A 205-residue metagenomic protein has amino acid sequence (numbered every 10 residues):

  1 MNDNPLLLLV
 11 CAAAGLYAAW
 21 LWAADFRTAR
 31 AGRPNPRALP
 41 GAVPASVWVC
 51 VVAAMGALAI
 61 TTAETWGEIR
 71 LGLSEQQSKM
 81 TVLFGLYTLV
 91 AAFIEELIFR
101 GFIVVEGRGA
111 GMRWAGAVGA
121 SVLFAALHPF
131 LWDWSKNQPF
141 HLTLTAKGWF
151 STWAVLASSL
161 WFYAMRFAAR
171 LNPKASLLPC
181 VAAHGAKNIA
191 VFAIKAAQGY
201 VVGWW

Functional and structural regions predicted by a protein language model:
M1-Y17: Hydrophobic transmembrane alpha-helical segments in integral membrane proteins
P5, W20-F93, L97, V104-A110 (+2 more regions): Juxtamembrane helix-loop-helix connectors linking adjacent transmembrane helices in multi-pass membrane enzymes
V10-A13, A53, A120, H184: Hydrophobic alpha-helical transmembrane segments of polytopic
L83-W205: Transmembrane helix-loop-helix hairpins at the membrane interface of multi-pass integral membrane proteins
